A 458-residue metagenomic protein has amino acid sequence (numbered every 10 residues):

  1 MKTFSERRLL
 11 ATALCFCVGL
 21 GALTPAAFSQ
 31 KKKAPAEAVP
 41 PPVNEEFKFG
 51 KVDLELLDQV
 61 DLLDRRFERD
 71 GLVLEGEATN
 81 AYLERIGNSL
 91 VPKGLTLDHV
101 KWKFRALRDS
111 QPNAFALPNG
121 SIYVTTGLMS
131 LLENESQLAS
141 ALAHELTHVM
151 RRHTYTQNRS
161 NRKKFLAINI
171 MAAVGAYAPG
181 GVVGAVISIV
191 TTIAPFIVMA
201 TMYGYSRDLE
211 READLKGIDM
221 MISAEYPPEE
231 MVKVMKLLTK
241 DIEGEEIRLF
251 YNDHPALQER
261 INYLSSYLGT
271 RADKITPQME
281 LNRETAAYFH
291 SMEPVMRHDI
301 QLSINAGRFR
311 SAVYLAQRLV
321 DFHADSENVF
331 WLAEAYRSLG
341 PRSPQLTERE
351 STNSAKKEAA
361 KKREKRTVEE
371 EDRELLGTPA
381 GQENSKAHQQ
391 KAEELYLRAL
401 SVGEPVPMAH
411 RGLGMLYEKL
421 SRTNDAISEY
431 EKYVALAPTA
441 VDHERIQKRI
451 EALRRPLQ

Functional and structural regions predicted by a protein language model:
K31-P179, M199-M202, G217-H254, Q258 (+9 more regions): Peri-catalytic and regulatory segments of divalent metal-dependent proteins
P294, E327-N328, M408, D442-R445: Start-of-helix register in tetratricopeptide repeats
H323-A324, E404, P438-V441: Short coil turns that delineate tetratricopeptide repeat
W331, G412, I446-R449: Canonical tetratricopeptide repeat
I427-Q458: Terminal, low-structured helical/coil segments at or just beyond the last alpha-helical repeat
